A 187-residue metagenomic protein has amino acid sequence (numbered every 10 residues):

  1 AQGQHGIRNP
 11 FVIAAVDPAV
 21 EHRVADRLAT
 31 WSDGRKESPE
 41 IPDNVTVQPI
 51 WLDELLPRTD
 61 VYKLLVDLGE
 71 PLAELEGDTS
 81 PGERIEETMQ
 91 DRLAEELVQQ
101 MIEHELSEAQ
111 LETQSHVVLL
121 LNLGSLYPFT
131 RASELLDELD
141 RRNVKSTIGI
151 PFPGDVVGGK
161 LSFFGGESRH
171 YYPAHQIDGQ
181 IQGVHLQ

Functional and structural regions predicted by a protein language model:
A1-P39: Glycine-rich P-loop/Walker A and Walker A-like loops and their local beta1-loop-alpha1 context in P-loop NTPases
N9-I13, V117, T147-G149: Residue-level preference for the first positions of well-ordered beta-strands
A19-R23, L55-P57, T88-E95, L123-P128 (+1 more regions): Short acidic, S/G/P-rich loop/turn micro-motifs used as interaction or catalytic elements
H22-A29, R58-K63, P128-E134, G159-F163: A short acidic (Asp/Glu
T46-V98: Long, charge-dense
L93-E112: A short, acidic, amphipathic alpha-helical segment used as a generic capping/interface helix at domain edges
E112-F129: Conserved P-loop NTPase "ATPase switch" module shared by AAA+ and STAND
T130-Q187: Glycine-rich, aromatic-bearing surface loops/beta-hairpins
